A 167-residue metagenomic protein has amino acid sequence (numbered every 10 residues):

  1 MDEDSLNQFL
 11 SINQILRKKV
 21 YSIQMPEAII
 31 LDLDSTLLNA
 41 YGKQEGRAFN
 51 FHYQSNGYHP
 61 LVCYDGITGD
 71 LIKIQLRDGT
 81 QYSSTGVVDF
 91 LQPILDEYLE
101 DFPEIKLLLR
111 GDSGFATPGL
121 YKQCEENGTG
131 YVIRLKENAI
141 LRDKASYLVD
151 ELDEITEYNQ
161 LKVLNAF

Functional and structural regions predicted by a protein language model:
M1, E27-L37, G69, L107-A116 (+1 more regions): Short, conserved catalytic/metal-binding motifs centered on acidic residues
M1-V62: Active-site-proximal, Lys/Arg-enriched surface segment that forms a nucleic-acid-binding/basic interface patch
Q24-E27, G57, G66-I67, P103 (+1 more regions): Short, well-ordered loop/turn elements at secondary-structure boundaries
S35, D65, K73-D78, S113 (+1 more regions): Short, structured patches in soluble enzyme cores that scaffold and shape functional sites
Y41-G46, I72-L76, G86, P118-C124 (+1 more regions): Short acidic, glycine/serine/threonine-rich loops at helix termini
F51-F102: Electropositive, glycine- and tryptophan-enriched low-complexity nucleic-acid-binding patches
Y82-I140: Domain-level cores of phosphate- or acyl-group-handling catalytic modules
I133-F167: An anionic, glycine-rich sequence signature occurring as long contiguous blocks
